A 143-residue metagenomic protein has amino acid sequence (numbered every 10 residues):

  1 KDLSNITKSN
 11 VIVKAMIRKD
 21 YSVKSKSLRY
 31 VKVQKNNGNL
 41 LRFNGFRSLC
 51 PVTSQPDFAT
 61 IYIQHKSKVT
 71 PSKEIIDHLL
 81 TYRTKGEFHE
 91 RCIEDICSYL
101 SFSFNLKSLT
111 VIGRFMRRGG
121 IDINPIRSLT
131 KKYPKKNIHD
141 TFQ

Functional and structural regions predicted by a protein language model:
K1-Q143: N-terminal intrinsically disordered, cationic/polar leader segments that include organellar targeting peptides
